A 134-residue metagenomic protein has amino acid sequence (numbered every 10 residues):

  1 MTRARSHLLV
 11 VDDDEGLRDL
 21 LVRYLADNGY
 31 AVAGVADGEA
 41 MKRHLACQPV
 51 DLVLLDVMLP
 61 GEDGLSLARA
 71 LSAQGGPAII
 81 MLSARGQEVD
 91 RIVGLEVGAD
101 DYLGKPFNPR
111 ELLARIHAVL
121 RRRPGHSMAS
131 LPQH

Functional and structural regions predicted by a protein language model:
A4-L9, A118-H134: Short, Lys/Arg-enriched segments at the junction into DNA-binding effector domains of transcriptional regulators
R18, P60, Q87, K105: The feature encodes the CheY-like receiver
D19-R23, D27: Charged docking surfaces used in two-component/phosphorelay signaling
G29-G38, H44: Short hydrophobic/Thr-rich beta-strand motif most characteristic of the beta2 strand and flanking loop of CheY-like
D37, D63-S66, D90: Acidic catalytic/metal-coordinating carboxylates
R43, L65-G76: Short amphipathic alpha-helix used as the core "switch/output" element in two-component signaling
D56, S83: Active-site residues of response regulator receiver
